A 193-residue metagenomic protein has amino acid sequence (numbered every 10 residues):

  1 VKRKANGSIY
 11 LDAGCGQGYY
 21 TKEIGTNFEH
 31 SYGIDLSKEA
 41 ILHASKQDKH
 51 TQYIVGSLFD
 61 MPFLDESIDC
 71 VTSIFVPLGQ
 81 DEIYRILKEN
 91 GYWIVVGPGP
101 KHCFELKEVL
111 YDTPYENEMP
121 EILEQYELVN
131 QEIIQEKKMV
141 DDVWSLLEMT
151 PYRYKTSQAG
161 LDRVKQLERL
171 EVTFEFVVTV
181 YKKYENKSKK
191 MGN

Functional and structural regions predicted by a protein language model:
V1-S8: Conserved alpha-helix/loop element of class I SAM-dependent methyltransferases that forms part of the SAM/SAH-binding
I9-D60: Class I SAM-dependent methyltransferase SAM/SAH-binding core
F59-C70: A short acidic, Gly/Pro-enriched loop at the edge of an enzyme's catalytic core that lines a small-molecule cofactor
I68-E82, G97-G99: A short SAM/SAH-binding and catalytic strip from SAM-dependent methyltransferases
Q80-I94: A short glycine-rich, Lys/Arg-flanked "PGG" loop and its adjoining helix->strand segment in the class I
Y92-L123: Conserved class I S-adenosyl-L-methionine
Y126-E136: Conserved S-adenosyl-L-methionine
I134-N193: Conserved Class I S-adenosyl-L-methionine
